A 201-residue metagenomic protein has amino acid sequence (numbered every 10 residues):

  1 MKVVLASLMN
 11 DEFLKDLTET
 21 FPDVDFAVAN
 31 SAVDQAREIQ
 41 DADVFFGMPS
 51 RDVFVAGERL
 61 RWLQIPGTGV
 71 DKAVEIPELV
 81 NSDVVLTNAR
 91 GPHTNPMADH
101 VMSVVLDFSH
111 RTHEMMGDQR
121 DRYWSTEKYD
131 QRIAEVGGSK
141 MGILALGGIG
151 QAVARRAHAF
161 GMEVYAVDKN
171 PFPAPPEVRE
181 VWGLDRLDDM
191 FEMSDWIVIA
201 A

Functional and structural regions predicted by a protein language model:
M1-T87: An N-terminal-biased, well-structured beta-alpha scaffold segment characteristic of Rossmann-like dinucleotide-binding
E19, S103, D107, R155 (+1 more regions): Short, well-ordered alpha-helices that flank and scaffold nucleotide-derived cofactor binding pockets
V24-N30, D43-M48, R120-Y129, P176-L184: Short gly/ser/thr-rich secondary-structure transition/capping motifs
R37-E38, E58, K72-I76, P96-D99 (+2 more regions): Short, charged, surface-exposed secondary-structure boundary motifs
Q40, V55-E58, S82, H110 (+4 more regions): Structured loop/turn residues at beta-strand edges in well-structured enzyme cores
V80-K140: Phosphate-binding beta-alpha-beta segment of Rossmann-like dinucleotide-binding domains, i.e., the NAD(P)
D130-A201: Rossmann-like dinucleotide/phosphate-binding beta-alpha-beta segment
